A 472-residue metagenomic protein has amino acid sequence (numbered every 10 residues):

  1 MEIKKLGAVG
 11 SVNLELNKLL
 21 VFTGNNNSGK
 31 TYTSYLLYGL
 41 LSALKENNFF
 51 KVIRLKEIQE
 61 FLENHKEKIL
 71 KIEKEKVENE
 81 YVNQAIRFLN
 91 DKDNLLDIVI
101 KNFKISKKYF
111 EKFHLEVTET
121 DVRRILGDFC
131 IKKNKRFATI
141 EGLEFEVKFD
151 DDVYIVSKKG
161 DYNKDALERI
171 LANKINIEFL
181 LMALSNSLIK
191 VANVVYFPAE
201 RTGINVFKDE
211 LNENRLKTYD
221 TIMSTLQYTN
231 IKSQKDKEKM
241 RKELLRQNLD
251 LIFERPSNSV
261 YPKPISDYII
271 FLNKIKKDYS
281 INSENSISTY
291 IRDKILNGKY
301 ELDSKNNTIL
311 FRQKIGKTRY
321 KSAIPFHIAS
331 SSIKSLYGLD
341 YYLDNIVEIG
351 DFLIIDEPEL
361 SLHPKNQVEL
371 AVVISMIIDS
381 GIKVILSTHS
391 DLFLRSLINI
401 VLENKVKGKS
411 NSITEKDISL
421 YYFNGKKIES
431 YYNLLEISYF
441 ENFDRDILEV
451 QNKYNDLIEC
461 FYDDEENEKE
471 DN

Functional and structural regions predicted by a protein language model:
M1-A43, I53-Q59, I378, D463-K469: Pre-Walker A-like glycine/lysine-rich segment at the N-terminus of P-loop NTPase domains
A43-G350, S419, K426-N472: Phosphate-coordinating catalytic segments in nucleotide- and nucleic-acid-processing enzymes
L339, E369-I374: Conserved hydrophobic alpha-helix in the ABC-type ATPase nucleotide-binding domain
D356-P358: Walker B catalytic acidic pair
E369, S390-S396: Conserved H-loop
I382-S387, L397: Conserved H-loop
